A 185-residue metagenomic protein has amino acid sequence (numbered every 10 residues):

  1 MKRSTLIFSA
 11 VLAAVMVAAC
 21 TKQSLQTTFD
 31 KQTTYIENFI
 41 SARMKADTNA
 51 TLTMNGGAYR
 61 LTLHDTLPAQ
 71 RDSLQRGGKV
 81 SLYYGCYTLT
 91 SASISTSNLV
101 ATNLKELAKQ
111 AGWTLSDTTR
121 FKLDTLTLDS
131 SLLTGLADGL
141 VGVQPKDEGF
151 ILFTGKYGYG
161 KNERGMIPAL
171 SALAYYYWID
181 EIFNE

Functional and structural regions predicted by a protein language model:
M1-F8: Bacterial N-terminal signal peptides that target proteins for export
T5, C20-E185: Cross-family detector of peptidyl-prolyl cis-trans isomerase
V15-A19: C-terminal motif of bacterial Sec signal peptides marking the signal peptidase cleavage site
